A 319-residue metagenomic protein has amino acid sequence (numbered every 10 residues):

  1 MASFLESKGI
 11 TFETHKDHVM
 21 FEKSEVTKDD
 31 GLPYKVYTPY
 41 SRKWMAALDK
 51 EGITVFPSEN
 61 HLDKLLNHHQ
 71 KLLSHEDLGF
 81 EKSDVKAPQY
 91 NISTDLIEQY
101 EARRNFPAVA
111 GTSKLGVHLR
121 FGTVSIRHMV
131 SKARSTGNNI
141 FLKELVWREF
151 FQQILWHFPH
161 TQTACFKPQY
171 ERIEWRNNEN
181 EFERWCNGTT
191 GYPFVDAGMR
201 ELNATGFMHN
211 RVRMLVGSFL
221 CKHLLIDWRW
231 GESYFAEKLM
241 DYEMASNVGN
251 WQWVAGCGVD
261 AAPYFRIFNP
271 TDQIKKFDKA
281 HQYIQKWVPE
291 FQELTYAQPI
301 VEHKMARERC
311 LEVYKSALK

Functional and structural regions predicted by a protein language model:
M1-S41: Active-site neighborhoods of enzyme catalytic cores
A2-F4, S83-D84, I92-D95, F182 (+2 more regions): Generic detector of short, locally flexible boundary/turn motifs and exposed helical patches
I10, G31-Y170, Q273-K319: Glycine/tryptophan-enriched, flexible segments
I10-H15, I92-D95, L225-R229, A261: Short linear motifs at secondary-structure transitions and domain/linker junctions
K16-M20, Y100-E101, S233-Y234, I267-F268: Short amphipathic alpha-helical surface micro-motifs
V19-V26, L48-V55, L73, N180-F182 (+3 more regions): Low-complexity, flexible helical/coil segments
G111-W287: Active-site-proximal binding-pocket segments
